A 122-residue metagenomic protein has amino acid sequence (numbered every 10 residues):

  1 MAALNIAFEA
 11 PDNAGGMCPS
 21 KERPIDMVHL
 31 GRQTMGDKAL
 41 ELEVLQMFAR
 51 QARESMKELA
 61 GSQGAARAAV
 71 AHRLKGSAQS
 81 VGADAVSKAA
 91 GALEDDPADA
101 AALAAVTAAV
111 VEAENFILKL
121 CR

Functional and structural regions predicted by a protein language model:
M1-V28, T34, A39, E43-R50 (+3 more regions): Amphipathic, coiled-coil-like alpha-helical segments
E54-A68: Helix-loop segments that flank and shape redox-cofactor active sites
L74: An anion-binding catalytic pocket shared by soluble metabolic enzymes
